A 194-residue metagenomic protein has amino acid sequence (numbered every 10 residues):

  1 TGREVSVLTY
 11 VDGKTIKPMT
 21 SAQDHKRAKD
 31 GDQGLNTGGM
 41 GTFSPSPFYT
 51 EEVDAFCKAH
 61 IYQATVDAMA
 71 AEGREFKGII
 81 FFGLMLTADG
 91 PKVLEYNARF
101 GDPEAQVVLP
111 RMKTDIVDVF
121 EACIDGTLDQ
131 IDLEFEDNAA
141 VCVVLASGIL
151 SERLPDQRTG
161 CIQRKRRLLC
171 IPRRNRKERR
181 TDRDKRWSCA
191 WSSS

Functional and structural regions predicted by a protein language model:
T1-Q106: Internal nucleotide-binding/catalytic subdomain
E4-S6, A140, C189: Short hydrophobic/aromatic beta-strand or adjacent loop that forms the aromatic wall/cage of a ligand/substrate-binding
L8, A22, G83-M85, V144 (+2 more regions): Residues in well-ordered beta-strands of folded domains
P18, A140-C142, R167: A residue-level signal for beta-strand positions that form part of recognition/binding surfaces within mature
T42-P45, V144, S188-S194: Short, well-ordered beta-strand elements within core beta-sheets of diverse protein domains
K58-I80, N97-T159, Q163, R173-E178: Active-site "cap" helix and flanking loop/linker of ATP-utilizing ligase/carboxylase catalytic domains
A88, F135-D137, R164-K165, D182-W187: A structural signal for short secondary-structure junctions
N175-S194: Generic C-terminus detector
